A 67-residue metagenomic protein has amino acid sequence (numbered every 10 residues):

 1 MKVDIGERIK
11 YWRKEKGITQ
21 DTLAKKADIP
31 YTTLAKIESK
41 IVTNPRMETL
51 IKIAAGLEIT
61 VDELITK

Functional and structural regions predicted by a protein language model:
M1-E15: A short, Lys/Arg-rich alpha-helix, primarily the initiator
V3, E63-K67: Short hydrophobic/aromatic patches at helix-to-coil boundaries
K10, A35-K36, I65: Key DNA-contacting residues within the recognition helix of helix-turn-helix
K10, K14, D28, S39: Residue-level detection of the helix-turn-helix DNA-binding "recognition helix"
K14, K25, A55: Alpha-helical residues within the helix-turn-helix
I18-I37: Short alpha-helical DNA-recognition segment
E48-E63: DNA major-groove recognition helix of helix-turn-helix/homeodomain DNA-binding modules
